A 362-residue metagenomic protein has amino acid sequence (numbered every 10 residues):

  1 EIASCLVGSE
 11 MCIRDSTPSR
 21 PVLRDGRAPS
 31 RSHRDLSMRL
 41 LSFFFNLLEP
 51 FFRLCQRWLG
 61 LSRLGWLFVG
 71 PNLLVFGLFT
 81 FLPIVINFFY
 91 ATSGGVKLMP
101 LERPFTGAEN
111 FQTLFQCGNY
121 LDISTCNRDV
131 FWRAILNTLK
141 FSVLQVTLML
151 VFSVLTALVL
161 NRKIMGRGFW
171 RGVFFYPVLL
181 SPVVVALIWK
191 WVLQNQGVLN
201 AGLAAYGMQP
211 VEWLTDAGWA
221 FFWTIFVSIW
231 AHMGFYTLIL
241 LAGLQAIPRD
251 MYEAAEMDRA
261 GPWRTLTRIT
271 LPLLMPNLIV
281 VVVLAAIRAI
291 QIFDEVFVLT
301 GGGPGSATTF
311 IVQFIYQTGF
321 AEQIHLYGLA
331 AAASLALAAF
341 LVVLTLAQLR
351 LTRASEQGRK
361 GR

Functional and structural regions predicted by a protein language model:
E1-D15: Single conserved hydrophobic/aromatic residue that forms the stacking wall/gate of nucleotide- or nucleobase-binding
S9, R24-R27, G77, V183: Local alpha-helix boundary/kink/capping signal
M11-C12, S30, V85, I188: Generic N-terminal leader/processing signal
R14-V69, M165-R167, A347-R362: Transmembrane alpha-helical segments of polytopic membrane transport and secretion proteins
L61-R362: A structural signal for multi-pass alpha-helical bundles of membrane permease subunits that mediate small-molecule
